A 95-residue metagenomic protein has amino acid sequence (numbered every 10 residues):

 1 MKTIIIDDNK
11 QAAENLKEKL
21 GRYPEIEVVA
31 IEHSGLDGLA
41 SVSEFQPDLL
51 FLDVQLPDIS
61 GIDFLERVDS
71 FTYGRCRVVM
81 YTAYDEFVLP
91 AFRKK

Functional and structural regions predicted by a protein language model:
M1, I26-E27, C76: A structural micro-motif
M1-Q11, L16, L20: Conserved acidic segment of CheY-like receiver
I6-D7, E32, L50: Conserved sequence signature across two-component system core domains
K10, H33-D37: Acidic phosphotransfer microenvironment of two-component signaling modules
G21-E25, F71-G74: Short helix-capping segments at alpha-helix termini
E25-H33, S41: Short hydrophobic/Thr-rich beta-strand motif most characteristic of the beta2 strand and flanking loop of CheY-like
L39-K95: CheY-like receiver
